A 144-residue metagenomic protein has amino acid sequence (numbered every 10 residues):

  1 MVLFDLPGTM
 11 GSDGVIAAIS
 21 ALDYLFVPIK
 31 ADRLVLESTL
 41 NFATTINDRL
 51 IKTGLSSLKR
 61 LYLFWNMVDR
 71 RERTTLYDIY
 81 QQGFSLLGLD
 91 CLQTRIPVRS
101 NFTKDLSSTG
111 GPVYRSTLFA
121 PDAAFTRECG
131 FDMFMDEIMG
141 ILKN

Functional and structural regions predicted by a protein language model:
M1-A18: Switch II (G3) loop of P-loop NTPases
F4, V27, L63-W65: Structural beta-sheet core signal
T9-G11, R33-V35, R49, R71: Catalytic P-loop NTPase motifs of RecA-like helicase/translocase cores
D13-R33: Inter-motif core of Ras-like GTPase G domains
T39-L55: Conserved C-terminal guanine-recognition region of P-loop GTPase G domains, centered on the G4
M67-Y114: Beta-strand-loop-alpha "switch" segments that mediate conformational coupling across diverse proteins
K104-M135: C-terminal boundary of histidine-terminating zinc-finger modules
